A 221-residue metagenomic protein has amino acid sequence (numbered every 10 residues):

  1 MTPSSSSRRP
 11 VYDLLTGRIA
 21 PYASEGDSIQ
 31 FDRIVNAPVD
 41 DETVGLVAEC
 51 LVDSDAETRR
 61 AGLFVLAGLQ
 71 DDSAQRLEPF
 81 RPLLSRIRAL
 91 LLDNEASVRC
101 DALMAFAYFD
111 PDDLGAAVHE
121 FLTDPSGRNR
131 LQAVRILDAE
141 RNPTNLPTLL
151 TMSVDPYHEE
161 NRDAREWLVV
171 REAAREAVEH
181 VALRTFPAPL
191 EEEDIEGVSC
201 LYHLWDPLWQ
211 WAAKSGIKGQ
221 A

Functional and structural regions predicted by a protein language model:
T2-G17, P38-V52, D71-L92, P111-T123 (+2 more regions): Amphipathic alpha-helical scaffolding segments comprising HEAT/armadillo-like alpha-solenoid repeats
L15-A23, F31-V35, V39, E166 (+1 more regions): Extended, low-complexity, acidic/polar intrinsically disordered regions that flank or interrupt HEAT/TOG/ARM solenoid
T16-D27, E57-A67: HEAT-repeat alpha-solenoid elements in large eukaryotic scaffold proteins
S24-E25, A56-E57, A96-S97, G127-R128 (+2 more regions): Alpha-helix N-cap/helix-start positions at coil->helix boundaries
E25-I29, R60-A61, C100-D101, L131 (+1 more regions): Alpha-solenoid HEAT/ARM repeat scaffold
R175-E179, L183-A221: Eukaryotic acidic, Ser/Thr-rich intrinsically disordered low-complexity regions
